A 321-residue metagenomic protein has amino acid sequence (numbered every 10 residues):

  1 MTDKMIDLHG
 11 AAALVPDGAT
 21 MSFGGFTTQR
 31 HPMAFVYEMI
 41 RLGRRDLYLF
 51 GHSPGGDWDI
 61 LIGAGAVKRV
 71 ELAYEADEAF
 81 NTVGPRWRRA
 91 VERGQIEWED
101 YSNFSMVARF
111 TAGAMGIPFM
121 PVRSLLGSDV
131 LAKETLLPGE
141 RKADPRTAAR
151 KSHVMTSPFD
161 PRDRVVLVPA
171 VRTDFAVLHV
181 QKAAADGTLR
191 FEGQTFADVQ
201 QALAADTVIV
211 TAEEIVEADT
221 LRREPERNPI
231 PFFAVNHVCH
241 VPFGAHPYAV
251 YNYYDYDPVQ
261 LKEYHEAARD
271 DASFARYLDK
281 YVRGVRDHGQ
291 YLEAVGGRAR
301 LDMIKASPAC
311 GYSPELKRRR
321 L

Functional and structural regions predicted by a protein language model:
M1-L321: Conserved alpha/beta enzyme-core scaffold
